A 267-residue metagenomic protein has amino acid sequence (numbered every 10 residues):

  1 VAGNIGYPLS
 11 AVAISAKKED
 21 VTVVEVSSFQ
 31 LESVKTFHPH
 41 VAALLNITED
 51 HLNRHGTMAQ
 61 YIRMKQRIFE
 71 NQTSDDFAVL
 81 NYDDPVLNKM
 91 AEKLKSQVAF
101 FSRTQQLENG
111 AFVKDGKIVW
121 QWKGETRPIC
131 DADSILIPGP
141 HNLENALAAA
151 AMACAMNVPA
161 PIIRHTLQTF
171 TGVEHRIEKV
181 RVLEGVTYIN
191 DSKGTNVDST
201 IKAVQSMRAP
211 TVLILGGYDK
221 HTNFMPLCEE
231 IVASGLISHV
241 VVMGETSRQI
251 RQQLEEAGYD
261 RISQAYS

Functional and structural regions predicted by a protein language model:
V1-P8: Short beta-strand-centered segment that lines the nucleotide-binding/catalytic pocket of NTP-utilizing
A2, K95-V113, T166-Q168, E178 (+2 more regions): Beta-strand->loop->alpha-helix junctions that form or flank phosphate-binding loops in nucleotide-handling enzymes
N4, E25, L45, Y61 (+7 more regions): Residue-level signal for inorganic ion chemistry
A16-T104, V113-K114, C130-I137: Flexible active-site lid/hinge loop adjacent to a nucleotide/diphosphate and Mg2+-phosphate binding pocket
E19-D20, T73-A78, G185-Y188, V212 (+2 more regions): Short active-site oxyanion
H38, K93-K95, M207, L236 (+1 more regions): Short, structured coil segments at secondary-structure junctions
A132-I237: Nucleotide phosphate-binding/pyrophosphate-handling subdomain across enzymes that bind or process nucleotide phosphates
F224-S267: C-terminal helical cap/extension that packs against the catalytic core of soluble nucleotide-cofactor enzymes
